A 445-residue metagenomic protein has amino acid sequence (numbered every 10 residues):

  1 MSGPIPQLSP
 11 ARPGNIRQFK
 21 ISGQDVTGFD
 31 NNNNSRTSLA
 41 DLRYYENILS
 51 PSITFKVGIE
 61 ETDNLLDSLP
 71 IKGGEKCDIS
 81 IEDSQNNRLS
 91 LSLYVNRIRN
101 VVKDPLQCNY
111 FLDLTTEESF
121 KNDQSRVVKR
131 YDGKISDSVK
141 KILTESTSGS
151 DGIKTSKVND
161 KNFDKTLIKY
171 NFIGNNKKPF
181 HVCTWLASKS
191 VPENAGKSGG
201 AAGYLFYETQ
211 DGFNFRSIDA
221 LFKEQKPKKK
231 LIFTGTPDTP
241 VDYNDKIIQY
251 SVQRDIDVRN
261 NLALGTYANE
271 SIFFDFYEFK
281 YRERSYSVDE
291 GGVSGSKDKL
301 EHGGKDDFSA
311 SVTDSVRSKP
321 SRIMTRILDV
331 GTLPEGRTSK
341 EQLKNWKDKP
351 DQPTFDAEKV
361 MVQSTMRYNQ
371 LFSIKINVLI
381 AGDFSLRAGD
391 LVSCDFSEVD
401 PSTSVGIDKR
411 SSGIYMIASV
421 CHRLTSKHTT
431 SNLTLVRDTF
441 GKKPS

Functional and structural regions predicted by a protein language model:
M1, K154, V158-N162, C183 (+1 more regions): Interface-prone segments of viral and bacterial extracellular assemblies
M1-Q124: Assembly/oligomerization scaffold segments
N15-R17, P51-I53, E75, L89-L91 (+7 more regions): Envelope-exposed proteins and targeting segments
L42-P70, F233-S445: An acidic/polar, Gly/Ser/Thr-rich interaction patch typically located in mid-to-C-terminal regions of proteins
K56-V57, L114, Q124-K157, G174-L205 (+1 more regions): Amphipathic, non-transmembrane alpha-helical segments in extracytoplasmic/periplasmic proteins
N109, T116-E118, N159-A268, F273-F274 (+1 more regions): Short beta-strand-centered interaction patches in the first periplasmic/extracellular domains of large envelope
D123-V127, K226-K228, P444-S445: Short, charged, solvent-exposed linker or helix-capping segments at domain edges/interfaces that act as flexible hinges
